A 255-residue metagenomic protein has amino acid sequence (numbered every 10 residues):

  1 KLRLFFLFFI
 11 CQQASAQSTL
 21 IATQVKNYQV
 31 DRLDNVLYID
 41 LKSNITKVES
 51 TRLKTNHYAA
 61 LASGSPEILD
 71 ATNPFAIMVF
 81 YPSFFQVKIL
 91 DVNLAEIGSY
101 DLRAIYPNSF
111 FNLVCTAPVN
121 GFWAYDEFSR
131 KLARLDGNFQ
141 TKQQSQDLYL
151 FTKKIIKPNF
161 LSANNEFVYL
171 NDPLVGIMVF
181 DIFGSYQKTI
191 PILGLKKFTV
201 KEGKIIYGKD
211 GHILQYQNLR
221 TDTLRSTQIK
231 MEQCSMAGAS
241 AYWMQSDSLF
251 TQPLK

Functional and structural regions predicted by a protein language model:
K1-T23: Bacterial Sec-dependent N-terminal signal peptides
Q17-A76, P82-F84: Start-of-domain marker
Q17-I21, L53-A59, E96-A104, T141-T152 (+2 more regions): A short beta-strand motif characteristic of beta-propeller blades
T23-D31, G64-D70, P107-C115, K153-F160 (+2 more regions): Repeated scaffold domains used in trafficking and secretory/extracellular systems, primarily beta-propellers
N27-D40, F75-Y81, N120-D126, N165-N171 (+3 more regions): Short beta-strand elements that form the blades of beta-propeller/WD-repeat-like and other beta-sheet-rich scaffold
T46, K88, A133, M178 (+2 more regions): WD40 beta-propeller blade core
E49-R52, D91-A95, D136-F139, D181-S185 (+2 more regions): Short loop/turn segments that connect beta-strands within beta-propeller blades
S235-K255: Blade-level signature of beta-propeller repeat domains, shared across WD40, Kelch, NHL, RCC1 and BNR/Asp-box propellers
